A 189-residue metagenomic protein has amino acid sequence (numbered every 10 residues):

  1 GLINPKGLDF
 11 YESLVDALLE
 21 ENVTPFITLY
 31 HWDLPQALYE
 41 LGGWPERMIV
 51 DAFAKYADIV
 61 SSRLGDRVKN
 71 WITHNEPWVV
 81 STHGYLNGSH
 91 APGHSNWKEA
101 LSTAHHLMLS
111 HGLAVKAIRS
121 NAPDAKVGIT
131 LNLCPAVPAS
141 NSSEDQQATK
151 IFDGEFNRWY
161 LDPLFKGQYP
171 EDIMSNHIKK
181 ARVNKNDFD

Functional and structural regions predicted by a protein language model:
G1-P5: Glycine-rich, proline-tolerant flexible connector loops at the mouths of alpha/beta enzymes
D9-D189: Active-site region of glycoside hydrolase catalytic domains
